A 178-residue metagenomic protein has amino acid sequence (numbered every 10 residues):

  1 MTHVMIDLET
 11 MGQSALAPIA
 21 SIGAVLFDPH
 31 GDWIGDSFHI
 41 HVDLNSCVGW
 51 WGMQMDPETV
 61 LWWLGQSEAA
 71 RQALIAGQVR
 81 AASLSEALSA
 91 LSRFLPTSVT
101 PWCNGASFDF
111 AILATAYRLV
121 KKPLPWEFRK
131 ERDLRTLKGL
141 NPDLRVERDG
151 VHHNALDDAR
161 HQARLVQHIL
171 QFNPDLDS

Functional and structural regions predicted by a protein language model:
T2-V4, E9-C103, D149: Conserved non-catalytic scaffold segment of RNase H-like nuclease domains
E9-M11, V25, G105-A106, A111 (+2 more regions): Anionic group-transfer/hydrolysis microenvironments
G12-S14, K138, A163: Hydrophobic positions within alpha-helical membrane elements
S85-S89, R135, R160, R164: Short, contiguous clusters of charged residues that form electrostatic/catalytic patches at enzyme active sites, used
A90-L95, S107-F128: Substrate-recognition/cap helix-loop segment adjacent to the acidic, metal-dependent catalytic center of Asp-based
T100-S107, A111-I112, L144-S178: Acidic, Mg2+-coordinating catalytic module of metal-dependent nucleases/exonucleases that use a two-metal-ion mechanism
A116-V120, L140, H168-F172: Active-site catalytic microenvironments for nucleophilic, acid-base chemistry
P125-R145: Short, flexible loop segments at boundaries between secondary-structure elements
